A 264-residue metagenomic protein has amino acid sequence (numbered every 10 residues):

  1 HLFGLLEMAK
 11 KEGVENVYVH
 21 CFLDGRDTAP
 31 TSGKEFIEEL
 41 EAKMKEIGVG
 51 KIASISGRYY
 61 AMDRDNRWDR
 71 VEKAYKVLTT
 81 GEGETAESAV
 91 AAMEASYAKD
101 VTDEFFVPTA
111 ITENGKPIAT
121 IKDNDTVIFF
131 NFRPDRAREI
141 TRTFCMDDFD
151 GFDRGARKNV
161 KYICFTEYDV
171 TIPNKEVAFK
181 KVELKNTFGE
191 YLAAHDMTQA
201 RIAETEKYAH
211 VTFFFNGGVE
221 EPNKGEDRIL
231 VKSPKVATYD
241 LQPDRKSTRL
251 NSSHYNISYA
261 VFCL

Functional and structural regions predicted by a protein language model:
H1-R249: …; additionally, a secondary subgroup of soluble metalloenzymes is captured
L250-L264: Single conserved hydrophobic/aromatic residue that forms the stacking wall/gate of nucleotide- or nucleobase-binding
